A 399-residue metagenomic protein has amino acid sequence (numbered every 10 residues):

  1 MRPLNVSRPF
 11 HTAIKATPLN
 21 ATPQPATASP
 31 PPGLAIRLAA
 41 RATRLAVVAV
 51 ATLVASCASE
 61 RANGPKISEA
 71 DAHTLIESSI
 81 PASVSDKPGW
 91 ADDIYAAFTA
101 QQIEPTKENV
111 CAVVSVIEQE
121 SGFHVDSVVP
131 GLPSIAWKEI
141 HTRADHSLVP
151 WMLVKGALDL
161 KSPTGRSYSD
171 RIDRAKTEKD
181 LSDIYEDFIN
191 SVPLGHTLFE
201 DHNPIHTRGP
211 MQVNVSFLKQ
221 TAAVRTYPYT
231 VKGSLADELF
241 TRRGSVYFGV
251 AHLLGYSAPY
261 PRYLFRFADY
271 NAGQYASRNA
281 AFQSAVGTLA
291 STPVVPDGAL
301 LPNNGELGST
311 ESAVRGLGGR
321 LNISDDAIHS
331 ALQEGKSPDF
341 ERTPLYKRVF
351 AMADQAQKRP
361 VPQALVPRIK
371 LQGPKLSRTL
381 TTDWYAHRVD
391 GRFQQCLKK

Functional and structural regions predicted by a protein language model:
M1-I14, L19, L38, V54-K399: Cell-wall glycan-active module
R44-V54: Bacterial N-terminal signal peptides
